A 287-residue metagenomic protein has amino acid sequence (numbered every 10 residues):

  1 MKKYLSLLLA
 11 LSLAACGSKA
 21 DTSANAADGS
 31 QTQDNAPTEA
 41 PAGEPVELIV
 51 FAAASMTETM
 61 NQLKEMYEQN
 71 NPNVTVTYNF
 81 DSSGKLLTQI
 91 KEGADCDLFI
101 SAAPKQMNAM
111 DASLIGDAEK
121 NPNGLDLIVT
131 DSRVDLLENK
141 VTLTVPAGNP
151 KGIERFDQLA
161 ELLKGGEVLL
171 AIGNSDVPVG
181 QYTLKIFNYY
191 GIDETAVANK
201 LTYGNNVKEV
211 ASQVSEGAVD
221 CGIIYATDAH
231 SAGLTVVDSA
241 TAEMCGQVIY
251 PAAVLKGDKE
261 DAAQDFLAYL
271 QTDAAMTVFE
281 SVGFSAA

Functional and structural regions predicted by a protein language model:
M1-Y4: Positively charged n-region of N-terminal signal peptides that target proteins for export
S12-A15: C-terminal motif of bacterial Sec signal peptides marking the signal peptidase cleavage site
G17-Q69, G84, T88, A103-P104 (+4 more regions): Exported/periplasmic ABC-transporter solute-binding proteins
V76: Hydrophobic anchor at the start of a short beta-strand that flanks the dinucleotide cofactor-binding loop
L87, G93-N123, V129-V134: Short beta-strand-centered segments that line the small-molecule binding cleft or hinge of alpha/beta clamshell
